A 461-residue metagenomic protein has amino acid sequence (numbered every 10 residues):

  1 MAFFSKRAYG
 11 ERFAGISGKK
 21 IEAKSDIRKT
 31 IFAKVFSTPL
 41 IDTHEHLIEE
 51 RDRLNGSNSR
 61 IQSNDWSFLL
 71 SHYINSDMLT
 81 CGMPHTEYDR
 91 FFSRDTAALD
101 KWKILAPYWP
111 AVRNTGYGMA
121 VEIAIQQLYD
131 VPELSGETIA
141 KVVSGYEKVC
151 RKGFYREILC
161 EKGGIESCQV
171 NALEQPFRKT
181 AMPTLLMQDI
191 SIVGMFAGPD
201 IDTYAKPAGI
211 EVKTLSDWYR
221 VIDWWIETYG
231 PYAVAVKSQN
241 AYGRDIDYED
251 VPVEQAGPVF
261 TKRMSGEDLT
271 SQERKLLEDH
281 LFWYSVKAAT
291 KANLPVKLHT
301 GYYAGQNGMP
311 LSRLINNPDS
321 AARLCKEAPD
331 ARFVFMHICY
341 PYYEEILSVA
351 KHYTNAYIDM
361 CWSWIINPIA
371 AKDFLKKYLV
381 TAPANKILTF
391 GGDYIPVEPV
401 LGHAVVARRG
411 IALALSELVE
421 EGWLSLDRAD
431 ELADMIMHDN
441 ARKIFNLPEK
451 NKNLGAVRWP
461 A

Functional and structural regions predicted by a protein language model:
A2-I41, N55-S57, Q62-V112, M119-Q126 (+2 more regions): Mid-to-C-terminal alpha-helical segments outside catalytic/metal-binding sites
R7-A23, A120-P295, A304: Active-site gating/metal-coordination segments in enzymes
E22, M309-R323, A328-A461: H/E-rich (His + Asp/Glu) clusters that bind or coordinate divalent metals
P39, S167, M187, N293-P295 (+3 more regions): Proline-centered loop/turn at the N-terminus of a beta-strand
P39-D52, P295-Y303: Histidine-centered catalytic micro-motifs
T43, V170, S238, L298 (+3 more regions): Conserved beta-strand positions
R53-L70, T180-L185, I246-F260, P310-L311 (+1 more regions): Aromatic- and acidic-residue-enriched segments that line the glycan-binding/catalytic groove of carbohydrate-active
E174, G194, N240-Y242, T300-Q306 (+3 more regions): Active-site-proximal loop/turn and secondary-structure-junction residues that shape catalytic pockets, frequently
